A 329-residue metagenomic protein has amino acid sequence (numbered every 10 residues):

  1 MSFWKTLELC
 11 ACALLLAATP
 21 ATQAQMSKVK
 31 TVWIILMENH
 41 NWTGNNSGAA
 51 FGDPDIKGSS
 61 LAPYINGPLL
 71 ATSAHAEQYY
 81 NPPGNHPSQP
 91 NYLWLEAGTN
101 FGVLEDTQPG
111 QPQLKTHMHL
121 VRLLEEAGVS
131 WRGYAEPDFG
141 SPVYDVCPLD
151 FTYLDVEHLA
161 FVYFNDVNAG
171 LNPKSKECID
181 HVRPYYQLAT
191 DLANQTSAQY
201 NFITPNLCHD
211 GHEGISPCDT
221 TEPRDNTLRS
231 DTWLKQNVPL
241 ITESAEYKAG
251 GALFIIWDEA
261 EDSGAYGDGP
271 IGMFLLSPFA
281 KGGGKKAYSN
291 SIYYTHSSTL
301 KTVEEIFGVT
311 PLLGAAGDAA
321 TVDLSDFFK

Functional and structural regions predicted by a protein language model:
M1-Q23: Fungal secretory targeting signals
T22-K329: N-terminal pro-sequences and low-complexity stem/linker regions of secreted or lumenal proteins
